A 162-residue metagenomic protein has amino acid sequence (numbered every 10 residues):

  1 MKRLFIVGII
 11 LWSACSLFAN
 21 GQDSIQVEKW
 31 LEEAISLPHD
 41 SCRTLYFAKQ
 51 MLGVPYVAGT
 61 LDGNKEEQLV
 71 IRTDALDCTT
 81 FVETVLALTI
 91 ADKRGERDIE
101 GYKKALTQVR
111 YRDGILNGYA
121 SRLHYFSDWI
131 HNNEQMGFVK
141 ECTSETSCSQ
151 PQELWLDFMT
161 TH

Functional and structural regions predicted by a protein language model:
M1-S24: Bacterial Sec-dependent N-terminal signal peptides
R3, S16, V27-W30, A34 (+3 more regions): Generic hydrophobic, helix-prone segments enriched in Leu/Val/Ile
I10, S16, L45, C78-T79 (+1 more regions): A generic alpha-helix preference that emphasizes hydrophobic side chains
S13-S16, S24, S36, S41 (+3 more regions): Generic serine detector
N20-T80: Cationic-aromatic interfacial patches
Y56-H162: Acidic/His-rich structured neighborhood in mature extracellular/periplasmic domains
